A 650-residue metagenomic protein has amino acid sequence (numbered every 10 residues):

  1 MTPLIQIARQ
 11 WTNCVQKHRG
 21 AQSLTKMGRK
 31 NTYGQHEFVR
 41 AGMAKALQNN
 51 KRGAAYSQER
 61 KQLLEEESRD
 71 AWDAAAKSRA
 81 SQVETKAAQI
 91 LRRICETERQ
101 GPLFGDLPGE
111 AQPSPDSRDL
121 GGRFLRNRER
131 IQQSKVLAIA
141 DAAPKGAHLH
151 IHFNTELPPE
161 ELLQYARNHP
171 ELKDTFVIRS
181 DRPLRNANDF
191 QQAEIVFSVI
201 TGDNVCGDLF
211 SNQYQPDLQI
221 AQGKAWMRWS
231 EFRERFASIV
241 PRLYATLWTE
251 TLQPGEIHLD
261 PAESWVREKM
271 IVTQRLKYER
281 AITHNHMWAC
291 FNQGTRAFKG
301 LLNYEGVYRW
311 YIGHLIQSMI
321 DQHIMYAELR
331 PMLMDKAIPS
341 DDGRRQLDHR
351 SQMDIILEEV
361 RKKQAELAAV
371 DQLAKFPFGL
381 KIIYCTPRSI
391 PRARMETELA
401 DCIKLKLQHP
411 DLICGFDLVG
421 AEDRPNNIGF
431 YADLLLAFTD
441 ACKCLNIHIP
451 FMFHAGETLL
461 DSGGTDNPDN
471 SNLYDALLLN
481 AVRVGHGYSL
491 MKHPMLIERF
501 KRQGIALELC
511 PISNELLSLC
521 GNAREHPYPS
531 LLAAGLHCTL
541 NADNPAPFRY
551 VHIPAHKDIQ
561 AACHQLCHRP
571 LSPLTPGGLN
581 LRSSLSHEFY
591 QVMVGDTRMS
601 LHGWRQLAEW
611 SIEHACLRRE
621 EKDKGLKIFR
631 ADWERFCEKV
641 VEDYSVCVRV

Functional and structural regions predicted by a protein language model:
I7-A506, C510-V650: Metal-cofactor-binding active-site regions of metalloenzymes
